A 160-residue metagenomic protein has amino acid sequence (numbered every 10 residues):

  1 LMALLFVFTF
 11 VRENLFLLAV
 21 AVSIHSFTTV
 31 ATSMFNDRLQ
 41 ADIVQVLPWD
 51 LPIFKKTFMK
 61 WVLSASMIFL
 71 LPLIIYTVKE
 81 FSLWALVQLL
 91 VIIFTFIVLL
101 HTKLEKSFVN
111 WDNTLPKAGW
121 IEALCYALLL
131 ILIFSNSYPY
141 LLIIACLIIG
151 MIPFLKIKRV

Functional and structural regions predicted by a protein language model:
L1-D42, L51-V160: Hydrophobic alpha-helical transmembrane segments of membrane proteins
Q45: Short polybasic/polar patches that bind polyanions
